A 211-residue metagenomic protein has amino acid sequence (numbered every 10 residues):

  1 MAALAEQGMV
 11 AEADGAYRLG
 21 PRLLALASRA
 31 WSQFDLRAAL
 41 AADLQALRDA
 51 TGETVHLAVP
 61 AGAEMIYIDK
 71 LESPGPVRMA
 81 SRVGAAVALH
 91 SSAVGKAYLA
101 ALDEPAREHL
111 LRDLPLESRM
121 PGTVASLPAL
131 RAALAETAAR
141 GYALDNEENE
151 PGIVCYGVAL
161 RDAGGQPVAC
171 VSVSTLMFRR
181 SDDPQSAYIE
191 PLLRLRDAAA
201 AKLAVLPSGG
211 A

Functional and structural regions predicted by a protein language model:
M1-A38, Q45, D197-V205: N-terminal helix-turn-helix
M9-E12, L57-A58, L160: A structural signal for short hydrophobic beta-strand segments in well-ordered beta-sheet cores
S28-P76, A101-A106, D113, L130-A133: All-alpha effector-binding/dimerization core of bacterial HTH-type transcriptional repressors
P76-N149: Short, solvent-exposed recognition segments
R140, A169-A211: Juxtadomain coupling helices with adjacent low-complexity linkers
P151-A159: A short beta-strand signature within small-molecule sensing/ligand-binding domains used in signal transduction
R161-P167: Flexible loop/coil segments at beta-strand boundaries within sensory signal-transduction domains
